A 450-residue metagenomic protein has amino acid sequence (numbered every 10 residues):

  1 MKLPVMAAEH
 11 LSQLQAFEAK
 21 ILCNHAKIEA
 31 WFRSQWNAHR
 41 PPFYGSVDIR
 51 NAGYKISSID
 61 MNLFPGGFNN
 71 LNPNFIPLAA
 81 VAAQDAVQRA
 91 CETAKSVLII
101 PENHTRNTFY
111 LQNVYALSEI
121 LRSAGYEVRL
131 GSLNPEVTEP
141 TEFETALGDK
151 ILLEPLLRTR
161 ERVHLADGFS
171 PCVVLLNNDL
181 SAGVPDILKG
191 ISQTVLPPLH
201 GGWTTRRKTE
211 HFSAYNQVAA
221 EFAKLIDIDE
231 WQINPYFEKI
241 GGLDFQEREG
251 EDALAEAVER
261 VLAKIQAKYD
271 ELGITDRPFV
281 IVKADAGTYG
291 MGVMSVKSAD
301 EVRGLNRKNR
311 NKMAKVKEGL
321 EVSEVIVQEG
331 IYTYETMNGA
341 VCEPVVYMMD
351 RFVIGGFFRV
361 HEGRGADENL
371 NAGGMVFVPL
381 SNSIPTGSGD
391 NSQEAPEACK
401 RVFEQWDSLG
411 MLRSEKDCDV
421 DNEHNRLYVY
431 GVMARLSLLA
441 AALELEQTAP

Functional and structural regions predicted by a protein language model:
M1-H39, Q193, G201-G202, E221-W231: Short glycine- and acidic-rich boundary segments immediately preceding or forming the N-terminal edge of structured
K2-H10, W36, F64-L98, H361-P450: C-terminal active-site "lid" helix and adjoining low-complexity regulatory extension at the edge of ATP-using catalytic
K27-W31, S46, P65, L98 (+3 more regions): N-terminal beta-alpha lobe that positions the nucleotide/phosphoryl donor in ATP/NTP-coupled carboxylate activation
H39-P65, K283, G330, C342-R351 (+2 more regions): Conserved metal-phosphate-binding beta-hairpin within the catalytic cores of diverse ATP-dependent phosphoryl-transfer
R40-F43, L121, D167, N338-V341: Short solvent-exposed loop/turn micro-motifs enriched in small/polar/acidic residues
D48-G53, L63-P65, N103, P155-L157 (+6 more regions): Short, flexible loop/turn elements at secondary-structure junctions
G53-K55, R260-A267, L272-F279, A286-M291 (+1 more regions): Phosphate-binding site of ATP-dependent enzymes
V81-A82, T105-S123, E127-D276: Conserved N-proximal alpha/beta basic substrate-recognition cap immediately N-terminal to, or forming the N-lobe
